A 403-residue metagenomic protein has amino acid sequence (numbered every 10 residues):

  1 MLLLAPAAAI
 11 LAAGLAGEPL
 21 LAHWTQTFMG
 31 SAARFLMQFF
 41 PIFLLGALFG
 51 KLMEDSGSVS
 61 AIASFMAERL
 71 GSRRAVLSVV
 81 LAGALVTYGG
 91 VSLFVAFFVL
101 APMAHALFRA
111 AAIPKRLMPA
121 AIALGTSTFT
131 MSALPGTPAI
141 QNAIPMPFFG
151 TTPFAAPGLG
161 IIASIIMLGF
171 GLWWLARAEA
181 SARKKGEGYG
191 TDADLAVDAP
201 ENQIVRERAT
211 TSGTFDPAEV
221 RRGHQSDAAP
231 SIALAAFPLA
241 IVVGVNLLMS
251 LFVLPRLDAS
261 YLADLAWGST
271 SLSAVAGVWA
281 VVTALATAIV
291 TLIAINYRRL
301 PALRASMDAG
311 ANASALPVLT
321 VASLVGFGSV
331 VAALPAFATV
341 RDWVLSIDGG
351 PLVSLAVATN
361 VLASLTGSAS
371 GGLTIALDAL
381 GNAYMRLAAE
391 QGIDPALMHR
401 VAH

Functional and structural regions predicted by a protein language model:
M1-L48, A61-R69, I241-S323, T339-S346: Hydrophobic transmembrane alpha-helices of multi-pass solute/ion transporters
A5-G14, F43-L48, A82-T87, G125-F129 (+6 more regions): Hydrophobic core segments of alpha-helical transmembrane domains in multi-pass membrane transport and ion-translocation
L11-A12, V76-L77, T126-M131, A193-V197 (+2 more regions): Small-residue-rich segments of transmembrane alpha-helices in multi-pass membrane proteins, especially helix faces
A13, G17-L21, D55, V59 (+10 more regions): Transmembrane helix-loop junctions in multipass membrane proteins, especially transporters and channels
F40-G46, R69-H105, V318-G326, V331 (+1 more regions): Hydrophobic alpha-helical transmembrane segments of multi-pass integral membrane proteins, predominantly secondary
D55-S78, V340, V344-L345, A388-A389 (+1 more regions): Membrane-embedded helical hairpins/re-entrant loop segments and their flanking transmembrane helices within multi-pass
R73-V86, I113-T130, A156-I161, I165 (+2 more regions): Alpha-helical transmembrane segments of multi-pass membrane proteins
G158-A305: Long, contiguous bundles of hydrophobic transmembrane helices that form the permeation core of multi-pass
